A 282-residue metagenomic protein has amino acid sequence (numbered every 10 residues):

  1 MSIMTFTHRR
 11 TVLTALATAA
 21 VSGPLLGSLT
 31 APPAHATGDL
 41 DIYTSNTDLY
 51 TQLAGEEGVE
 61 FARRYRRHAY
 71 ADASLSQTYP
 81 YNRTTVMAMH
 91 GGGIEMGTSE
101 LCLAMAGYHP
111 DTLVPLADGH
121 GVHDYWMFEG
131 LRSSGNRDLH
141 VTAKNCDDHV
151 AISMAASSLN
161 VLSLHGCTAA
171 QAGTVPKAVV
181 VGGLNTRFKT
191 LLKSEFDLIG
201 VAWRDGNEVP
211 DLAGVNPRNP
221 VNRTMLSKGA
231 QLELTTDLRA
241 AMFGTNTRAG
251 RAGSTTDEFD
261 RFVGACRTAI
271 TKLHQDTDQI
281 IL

Functional and structural regions predicted by a protein language model:
M1-T7, T18-L25: N-terminal secretory signal peptides
H8-R9, P217: Short, intrinsically disordered low-complexity segments
T11-T14: Basic, Lys/Arg-rich alpha-helical nucleic-acid-recognition elements, primarily the DNA-binding modules of transcription
L16-A17, G23-G27, P32-L282: N-terminal catalytic or cofactor-binding beta/alpha core of small enzyme domains
